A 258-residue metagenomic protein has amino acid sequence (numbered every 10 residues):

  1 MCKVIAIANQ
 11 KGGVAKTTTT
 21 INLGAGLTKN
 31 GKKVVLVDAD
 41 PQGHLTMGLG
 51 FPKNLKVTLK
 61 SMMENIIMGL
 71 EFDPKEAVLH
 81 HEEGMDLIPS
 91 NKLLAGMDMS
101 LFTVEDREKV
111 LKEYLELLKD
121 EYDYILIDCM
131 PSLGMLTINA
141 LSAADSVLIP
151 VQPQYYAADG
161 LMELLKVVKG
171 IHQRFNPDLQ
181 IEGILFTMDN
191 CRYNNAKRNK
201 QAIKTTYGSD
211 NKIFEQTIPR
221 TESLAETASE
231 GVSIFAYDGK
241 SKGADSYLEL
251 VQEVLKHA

Functional and structural regions predicted by a protein language model:
M1-A258: P-loop NTP-binding core
